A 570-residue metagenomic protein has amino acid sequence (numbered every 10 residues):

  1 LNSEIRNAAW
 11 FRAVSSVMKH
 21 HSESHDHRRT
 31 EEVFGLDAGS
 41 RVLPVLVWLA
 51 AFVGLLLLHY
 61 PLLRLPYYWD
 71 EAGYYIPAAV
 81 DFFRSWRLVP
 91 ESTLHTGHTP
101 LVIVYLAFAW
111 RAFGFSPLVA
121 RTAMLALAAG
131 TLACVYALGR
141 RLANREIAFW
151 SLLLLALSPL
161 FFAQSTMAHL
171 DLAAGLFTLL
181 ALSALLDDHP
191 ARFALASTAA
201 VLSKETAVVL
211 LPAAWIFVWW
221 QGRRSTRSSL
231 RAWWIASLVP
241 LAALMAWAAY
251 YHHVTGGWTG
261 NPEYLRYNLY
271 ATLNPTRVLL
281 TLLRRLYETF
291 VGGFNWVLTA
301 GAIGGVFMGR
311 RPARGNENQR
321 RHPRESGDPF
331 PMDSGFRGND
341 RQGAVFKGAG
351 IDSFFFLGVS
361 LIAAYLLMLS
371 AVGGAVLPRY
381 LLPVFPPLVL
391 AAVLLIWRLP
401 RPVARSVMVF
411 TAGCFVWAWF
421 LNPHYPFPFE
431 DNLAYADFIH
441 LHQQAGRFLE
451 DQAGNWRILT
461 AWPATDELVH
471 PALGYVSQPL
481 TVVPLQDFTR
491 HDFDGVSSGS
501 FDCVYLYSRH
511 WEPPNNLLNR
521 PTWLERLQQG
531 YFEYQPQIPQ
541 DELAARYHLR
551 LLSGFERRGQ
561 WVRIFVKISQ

Functional and structural regions predicted by a protein language model:
I5, K19-H21, T30-V33, L210-L241 (+3 more regions): Perimembrane helix-loop-helix junctions
P44, W48-A50, L195, S237-L241 (+7 more regions): Signature aromatic-anchored transmembrane alpha helix within multi-pass, membrane-resident enzymes that catalyze glycan
W48, T122-L142, F307: Transmembrane-helix motifs of polytopic, lipid-linked glycan transferases
L57-L58, L230-A302, A364-M368, G413-L421: Membrane-lumen/periplasm interface segments of specific transmembrane helices in polyprenyl phosphate-linked
H59-E71, F83-V104, W110-R121, Y267-Y270 (+1 more regions): Membrane-proximal lumenal/periplasmic loop motifs of glycosylation machinery
Y68, L160-D171, L377: Short acidic/glycine- and proline-prone juxtamembrane loop motifs at membrane-interface regions of multi-pass membrane
C134, L154-L157, A163, A173-R192 (+2 more regions): Specific aromatic-rich, kink-prone transmembrane helix
L185, S406-G474, P479-L480, D502: Membrane-embedded, lumen/periplasm-facing catalytic core of multi-pass transferases that use lipid-linked donors
